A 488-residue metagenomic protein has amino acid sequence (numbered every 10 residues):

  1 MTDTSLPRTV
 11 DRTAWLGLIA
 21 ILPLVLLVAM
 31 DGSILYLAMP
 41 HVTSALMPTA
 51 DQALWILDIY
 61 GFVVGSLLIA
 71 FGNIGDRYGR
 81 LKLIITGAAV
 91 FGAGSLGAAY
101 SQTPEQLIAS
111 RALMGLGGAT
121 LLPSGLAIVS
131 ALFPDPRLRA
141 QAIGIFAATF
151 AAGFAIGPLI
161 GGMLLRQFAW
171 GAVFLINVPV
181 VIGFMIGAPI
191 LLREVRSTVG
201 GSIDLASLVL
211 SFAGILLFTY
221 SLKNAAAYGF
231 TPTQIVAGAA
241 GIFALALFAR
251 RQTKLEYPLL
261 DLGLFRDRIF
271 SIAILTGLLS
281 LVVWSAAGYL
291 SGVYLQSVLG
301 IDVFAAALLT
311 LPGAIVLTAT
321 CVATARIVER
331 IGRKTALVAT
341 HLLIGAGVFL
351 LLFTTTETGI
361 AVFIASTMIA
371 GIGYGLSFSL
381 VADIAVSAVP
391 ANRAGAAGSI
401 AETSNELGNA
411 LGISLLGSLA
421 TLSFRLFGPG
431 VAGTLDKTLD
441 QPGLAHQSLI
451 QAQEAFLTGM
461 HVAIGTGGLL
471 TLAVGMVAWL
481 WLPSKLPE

Functional and structural regions predicted by a protein language model:
A14-M30, L35-L37, M47, T233-A240 (+4 more regions): 12-transmembrane solute porter fold
V28, Y60, V64, F91 (+12 more regions): Structural signature of transmembrane alpha-helices in multi-pass secondary transporters
A38-S66, Q106, L299, F304-L308: Extracellular/periplasmic helix-loop-helix junction of adjacent transmembrane segments in MFS-like secondary
V42-T43, I74-G75, I160-F168, L222 (+4 more regions): Interfacial helix-cap and linker-helix signal at transmembrane-aqueous boundaries of multi-pass secondary transporters
Q52, L138-I145, R393-I400: Cytoplasmic loop-to-transmembrane helix junctions
D58-G72, L122-L126, L311-T324: Central cavity-lining transmembrane alpha-helices of secondary-active solute carriers, predominantly the Major
N73-D76, R80-A206: Helix-loop-helix hairpins in multi-pass membrane proteins, especially solute transporters
G144, R166-L279, V283, I301-D302 (+1 more regions): Hydrophobic transmembrane-helix bundles of small-molecule transporters
